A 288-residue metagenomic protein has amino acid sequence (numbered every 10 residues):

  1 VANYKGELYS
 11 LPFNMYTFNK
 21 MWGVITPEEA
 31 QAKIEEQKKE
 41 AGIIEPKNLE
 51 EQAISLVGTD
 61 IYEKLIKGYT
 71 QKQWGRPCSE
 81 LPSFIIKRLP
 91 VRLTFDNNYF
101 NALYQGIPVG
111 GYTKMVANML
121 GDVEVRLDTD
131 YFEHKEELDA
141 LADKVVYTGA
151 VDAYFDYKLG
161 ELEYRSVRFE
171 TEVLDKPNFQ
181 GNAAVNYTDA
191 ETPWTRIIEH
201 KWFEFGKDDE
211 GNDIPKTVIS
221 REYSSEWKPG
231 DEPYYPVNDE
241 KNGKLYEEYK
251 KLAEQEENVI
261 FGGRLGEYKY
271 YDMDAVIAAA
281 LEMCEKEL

Functional and structural regions predicted by a protein language model:
V1-Y4, V185-Y187: Short acidic-hydrophobic surface loop/beta-edge motif
A2, E7, Y16-K144, F155: Active-site/ligand-binding neighborhood in enzyme catalytic cores
A2, S10-L11, Y62, Q73-C78 (+5 more regions): Short catalytic/ligand-binding loop motif for oxyanion handling, primarily in non-cytosolic enzymes, centered on
G42, Q105-Y112, N186-Y187, K269-V276: Aromatic-acidic/polar surface patches that form glycan- and anion
Y131-L252: Mid-domain catalytic core of redox enzymes that form a hydrophobic substrate pocket/lid adjacent to a catalytic redox
E232-L288: C-terminal catalytic lobe of FAD-dependent flavoproteins
